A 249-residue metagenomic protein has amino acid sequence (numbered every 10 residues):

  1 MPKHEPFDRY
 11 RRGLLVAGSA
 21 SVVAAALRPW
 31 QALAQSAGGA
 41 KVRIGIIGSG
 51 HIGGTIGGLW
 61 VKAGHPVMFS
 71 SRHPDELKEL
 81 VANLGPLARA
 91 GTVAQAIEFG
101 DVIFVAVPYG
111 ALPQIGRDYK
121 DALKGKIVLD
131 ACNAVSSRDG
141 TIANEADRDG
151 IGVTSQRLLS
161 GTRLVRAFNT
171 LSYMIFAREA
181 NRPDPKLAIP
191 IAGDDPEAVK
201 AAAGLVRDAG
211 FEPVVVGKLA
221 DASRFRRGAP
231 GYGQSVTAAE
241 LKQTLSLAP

Functional and structural regions predicted by a protein language model:
M1-V22, R28-W30: N-terminal secretory signal peptides and thylakoid transit peptides that target proteins across membranes
A32-S36: Boundary at the C-terminal end of the N-terminal hydrophobic targeting segment
G38-K41, K62-V102, V107-Q114, D118-A122: Conserved N-terminal Rossmann-fold NAD(P) cofactor-binding segment
S49: Glycine-rich Rossmann-fold phosphate-binding loop(s) that bind the pyrophosphate of adenine dinucleotide cofactors
G53-G54: N-terminal Rossmann-fold NAD(P) dinucleotide-binding loop
G91, L158-L164, R182-A222, R227-Y232 (+1 more regions): Internal alpha-helical scaffold of NAD(P)-dependent oxidoreductase catalytic cores
Y119-G125, L159, P183: Short, conserved loop/helix-junction motifs that constitute active-site signature segments in enzyme catalytic cores
C132-L164: Rossmann-fold NAD(P)-binding glycine/threonine-rich loop
